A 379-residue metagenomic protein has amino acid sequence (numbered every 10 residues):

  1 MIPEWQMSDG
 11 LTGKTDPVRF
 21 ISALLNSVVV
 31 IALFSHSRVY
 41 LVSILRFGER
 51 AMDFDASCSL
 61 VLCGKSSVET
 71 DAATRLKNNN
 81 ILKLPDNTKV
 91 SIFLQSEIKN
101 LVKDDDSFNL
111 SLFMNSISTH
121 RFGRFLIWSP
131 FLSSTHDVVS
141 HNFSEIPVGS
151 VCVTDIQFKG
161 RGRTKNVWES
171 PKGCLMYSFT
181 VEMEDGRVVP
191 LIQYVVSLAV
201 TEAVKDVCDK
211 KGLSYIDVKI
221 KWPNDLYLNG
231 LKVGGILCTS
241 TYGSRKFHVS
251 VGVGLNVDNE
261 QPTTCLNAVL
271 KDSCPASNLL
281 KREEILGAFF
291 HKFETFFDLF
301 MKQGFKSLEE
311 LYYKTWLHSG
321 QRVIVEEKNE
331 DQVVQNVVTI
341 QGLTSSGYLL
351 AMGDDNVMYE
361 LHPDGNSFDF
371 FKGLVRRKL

Functional and structural regions predicted by a protein language model:
M1-D209, L213, L374-L379: N-terminal lobe of the biotin/lipoate ligase/transferase fold
T135, G160, Y177, D225 (+3 more regions): Residue-level signal for inorganic ion chemistry
E169-S277, K281: Nucleotide and nucleotide-moiety/phosphate-recognizing core
A276-V333, F370-L379: Conserved, helical-rich catalytic subdomain that frames metal- and/or nucleotide-binding sites in enzyme alpha/beta
Q335-G342: Short beta-strand-centered aromatic/proline hotspots
L343-Y348: Short, conserved beta-turn/loop elements at beta-strand boundaries and strand-helix junctions
L349-G353: SH3/SH3-like beta-barrel fold
D354-L379: Structured surface patches comprising rigid loops and adjacent beta-strands/short helices at the edges of well-ordered
